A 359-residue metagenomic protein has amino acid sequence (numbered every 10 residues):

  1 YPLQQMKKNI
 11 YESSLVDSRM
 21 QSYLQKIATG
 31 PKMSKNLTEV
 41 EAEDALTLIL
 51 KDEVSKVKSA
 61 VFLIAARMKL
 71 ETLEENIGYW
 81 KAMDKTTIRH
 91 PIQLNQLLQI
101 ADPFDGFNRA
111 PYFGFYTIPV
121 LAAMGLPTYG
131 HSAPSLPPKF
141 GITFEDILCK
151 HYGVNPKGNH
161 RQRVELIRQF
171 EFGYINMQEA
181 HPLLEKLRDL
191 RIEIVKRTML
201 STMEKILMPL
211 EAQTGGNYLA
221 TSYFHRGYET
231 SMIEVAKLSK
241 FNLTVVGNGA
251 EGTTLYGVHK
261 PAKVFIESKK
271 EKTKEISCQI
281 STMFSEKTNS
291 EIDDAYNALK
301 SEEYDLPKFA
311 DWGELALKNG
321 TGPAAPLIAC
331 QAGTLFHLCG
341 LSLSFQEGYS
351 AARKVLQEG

Functional and structural regions predicted by a protein language model:
Y1-A110, T128, D293-K300, A310-T321 (+2 more regions): Acidic, glycine/proline-rich low-complexity segments that act as flexible tails and inter-domain linkers
S55-K58, E75-N76, H90-L94, A236 (+3 more regions): Flexible, glycine/charged-enriched surface loops at secondary-structure junctions
F62, L148, E204, A332 (+1 more regions): Residue-level signal for inorganic ion chemistry
M68, T117-T128, L210, L238-S239 (+1 more regions): Alpha-helix C-terminal capping segments
N95-L166, G173: A generic, well-ordered mixed alpha/beta core segment in the N-terminal half of proteins
H160-F224: Phosphate/diphosphate-binding glycine-rich loops and adjacent basic-rich segments that engage nucleotide
G216-K263: Glycine-rich ThDP/TPP pyrophosphate-binding loop and its adjacent helix/strand module within ThDP-dependent enzymes
S268-T334, L338-G359: Catalytic-core signal marking the mid-to-C-terminal active-site face
